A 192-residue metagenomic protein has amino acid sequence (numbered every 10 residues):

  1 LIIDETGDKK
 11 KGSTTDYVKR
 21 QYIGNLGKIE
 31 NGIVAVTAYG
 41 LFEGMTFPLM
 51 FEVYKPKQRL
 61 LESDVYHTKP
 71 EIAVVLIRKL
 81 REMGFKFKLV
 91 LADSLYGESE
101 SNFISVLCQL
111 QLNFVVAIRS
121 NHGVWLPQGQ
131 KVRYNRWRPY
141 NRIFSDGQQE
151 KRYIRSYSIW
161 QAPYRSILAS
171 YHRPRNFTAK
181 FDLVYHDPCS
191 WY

Functional and structural regions predicted by a protein language model:
L1-T46, K55-K57: Active-site-proximal, Lys/Arg-enriched surface segment that forms a nucleic-acid-binding/basic interface patch
K10-T15, F47-Y192: Single, function-defining residue in the core of a domain
